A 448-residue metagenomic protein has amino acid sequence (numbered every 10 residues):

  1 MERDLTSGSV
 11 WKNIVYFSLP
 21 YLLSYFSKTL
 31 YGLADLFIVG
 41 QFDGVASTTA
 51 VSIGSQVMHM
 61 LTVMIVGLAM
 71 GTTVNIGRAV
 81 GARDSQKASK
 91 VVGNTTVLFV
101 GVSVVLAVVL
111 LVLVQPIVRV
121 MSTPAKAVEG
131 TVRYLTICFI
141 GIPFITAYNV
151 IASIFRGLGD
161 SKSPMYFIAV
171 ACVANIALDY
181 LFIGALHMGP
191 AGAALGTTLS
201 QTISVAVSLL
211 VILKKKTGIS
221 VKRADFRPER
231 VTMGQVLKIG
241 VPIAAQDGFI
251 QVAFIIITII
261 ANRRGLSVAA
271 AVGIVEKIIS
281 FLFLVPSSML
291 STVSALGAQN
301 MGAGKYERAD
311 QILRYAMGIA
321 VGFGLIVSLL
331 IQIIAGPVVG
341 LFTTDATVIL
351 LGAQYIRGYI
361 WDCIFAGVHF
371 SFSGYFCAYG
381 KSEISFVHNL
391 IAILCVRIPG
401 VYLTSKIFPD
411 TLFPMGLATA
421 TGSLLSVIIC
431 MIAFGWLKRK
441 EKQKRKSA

Functional and structural regions predicted by a protein language model:
M1-S18, I76-G141, A185-V241, G297-D362 (+1 more regions): Short alpha-helical transmembrane segments in multi-pass integral membrane proteins
K12-T73, G77, V241-A261: Signature of the first transmembrane helix
Y16-G32, I137, A171, S200-S204 (+4 more regions): Transmembrane helical elements of multi-pass membrane transporters/channels
L22, F26, L30, A34 (+17 more regions): Generic alpha-helical transmembrane segments of integral inner-membrane proteins, especially permease/transport modules
L30-T49, V118-A125, L181-M188, G248-V275 (+4 more regions): Helix-terminus/linker motif at the lipid-water interface of multi-pass membrane proteins
V45-Q56, L135, A194, L266-F281 (+2 more regions): Small-residue hotspots at the loop-to-helix junctions and early N-terminal turns of transmembrane alpha-helices
T48-V108, I145-P164, T258, A271-A335 (+1 more regions): Small-residue-rich hydrophobic transmembrane alpha-helices
A69, C138-R156, P164-C172, A193-A206 (+4 more regions): Short runs within selected transmembrane alpha-helices of multi-pass transporters and secretion channels
